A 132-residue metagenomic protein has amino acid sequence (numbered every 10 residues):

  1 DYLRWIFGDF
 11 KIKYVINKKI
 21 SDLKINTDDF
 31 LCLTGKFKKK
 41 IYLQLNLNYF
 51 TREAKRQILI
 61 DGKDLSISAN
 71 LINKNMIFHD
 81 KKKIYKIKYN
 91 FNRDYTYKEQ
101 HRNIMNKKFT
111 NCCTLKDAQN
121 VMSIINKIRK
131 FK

Functional and structural regions predicted by a protein language model:
D1-Y42, L47-E53, K116-Q119, S123: Rossmann-like dinucleotide-binding domain that binds NAD(P)(H)
I6, K11, E99-H101, M105: Generic alpha-helical secondary structure signal
I6-D9, L33, S66-I67, I128-F131: Phosphate/oxyanion-binding loops and surfaces in catalytic or ligand/nucleic-acid-binding neighborhoods
F10-K13, G62, K74, I128: Generic low-polarity alpha-helical segments
D22-D29, K39-R102: NAD(P)-dinucleotide binding in Rossmann-like oxidoreductases
K36-K38, N103-K132: C-terminal helix-rich "cap/oligomerization" subdomain common to oxidoreductases
